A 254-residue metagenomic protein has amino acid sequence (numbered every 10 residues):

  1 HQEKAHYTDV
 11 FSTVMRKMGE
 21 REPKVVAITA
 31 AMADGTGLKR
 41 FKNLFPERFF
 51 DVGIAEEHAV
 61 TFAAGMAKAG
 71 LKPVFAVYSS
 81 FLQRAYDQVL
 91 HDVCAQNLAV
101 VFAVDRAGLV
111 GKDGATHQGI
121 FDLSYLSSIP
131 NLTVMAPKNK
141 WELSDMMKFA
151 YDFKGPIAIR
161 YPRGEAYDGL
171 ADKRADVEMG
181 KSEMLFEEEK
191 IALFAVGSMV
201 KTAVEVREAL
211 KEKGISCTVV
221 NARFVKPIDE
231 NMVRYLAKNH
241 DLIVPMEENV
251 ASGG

Functional and structural regions predicted by a protein language model:
H1-G155, E165: Thiamine diphosphate
H1-K4, D9-F11, L132-H240: Glycine-rich ThDP/TPP pyrophosphate-binding loop and its adjacent helix/strand module within ThDP-dependent enzymes
V26, K72, I191-A192, L242: Structural motif
A30, Y78, D105, V196-S198 (+2 more regions): Cofactor-binding loop segments of dinucleotide-utilizing enzymes, especially the Rossmann-like FAD- and NAD(P)+-binding
A30-D34, V200, K226, A251-S252: Glycine-rich phosphate-binding loops at beta-strand->alpha-helix junctions
V101-D105, R160-P162, F194-A195, E247: Short beta-strand segments
R234-M246, V250-G254: C-terminal structured "cap/appendage" subdomains that terminate the fold
